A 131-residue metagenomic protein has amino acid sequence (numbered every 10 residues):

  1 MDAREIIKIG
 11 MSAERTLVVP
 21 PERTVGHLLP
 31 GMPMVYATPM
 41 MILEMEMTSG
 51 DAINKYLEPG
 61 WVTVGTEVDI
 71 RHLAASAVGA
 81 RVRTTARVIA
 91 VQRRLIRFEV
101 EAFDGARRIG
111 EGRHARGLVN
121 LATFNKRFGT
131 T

Functional and structural regions predicted by a protein language model:
D2-A37: Catalytic strand-loop segment that frames the active site of acyl-thioester-processing enzymes
A3-M11, A90-F98, D104-T131: C-terminal binding/interaction regions
R15, T66-V68, T84, F98 (+1 more regions): Hydrophobic residues positioned within well-ordered beta-strands of beta-sheet architectures
T16-P20, R71, R113-G117: Generic structural detector for well-ordered beta-strands
T38-I42: Short, charged, low-complexity patches
S49-R83: Hydrophobic beta-strand-centered segment that forms part of the acyl-chain substrate-binding groove
I70-G105: Hydrophobic beta-sheet segments that form the core/acyl-binding groove of ACP/CoA-dependent acyl-chain-processing
